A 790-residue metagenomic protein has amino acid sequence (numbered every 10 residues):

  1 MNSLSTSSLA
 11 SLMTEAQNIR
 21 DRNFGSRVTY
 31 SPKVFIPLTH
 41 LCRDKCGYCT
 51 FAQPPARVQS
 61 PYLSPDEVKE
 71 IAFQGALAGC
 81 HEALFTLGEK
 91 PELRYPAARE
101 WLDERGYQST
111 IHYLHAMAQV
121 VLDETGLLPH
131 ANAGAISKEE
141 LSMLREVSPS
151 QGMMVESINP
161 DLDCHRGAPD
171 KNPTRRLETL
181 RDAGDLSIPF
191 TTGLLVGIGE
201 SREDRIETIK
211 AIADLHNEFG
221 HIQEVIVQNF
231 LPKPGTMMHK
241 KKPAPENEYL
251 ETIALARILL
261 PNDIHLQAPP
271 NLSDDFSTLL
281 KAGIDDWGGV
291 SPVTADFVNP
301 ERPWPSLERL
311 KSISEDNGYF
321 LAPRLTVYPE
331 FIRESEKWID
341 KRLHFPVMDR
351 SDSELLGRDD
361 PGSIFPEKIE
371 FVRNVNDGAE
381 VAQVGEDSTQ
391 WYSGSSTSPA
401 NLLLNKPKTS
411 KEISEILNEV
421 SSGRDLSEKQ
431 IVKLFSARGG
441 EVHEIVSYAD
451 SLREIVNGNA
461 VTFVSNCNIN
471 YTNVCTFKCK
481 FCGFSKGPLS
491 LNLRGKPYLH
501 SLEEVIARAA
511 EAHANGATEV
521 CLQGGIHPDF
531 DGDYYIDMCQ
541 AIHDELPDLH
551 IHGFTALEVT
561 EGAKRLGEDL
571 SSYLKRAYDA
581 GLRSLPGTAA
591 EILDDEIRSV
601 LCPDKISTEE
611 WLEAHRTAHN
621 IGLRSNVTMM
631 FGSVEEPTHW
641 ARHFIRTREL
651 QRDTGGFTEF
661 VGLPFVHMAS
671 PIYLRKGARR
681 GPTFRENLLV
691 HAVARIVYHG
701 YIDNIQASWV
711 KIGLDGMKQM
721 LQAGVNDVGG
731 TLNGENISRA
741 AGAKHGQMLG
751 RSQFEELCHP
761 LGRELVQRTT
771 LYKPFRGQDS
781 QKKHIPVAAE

Functional and structural regions predicted by a protein language model:
M1-A10, T14, N18-N23, K69 (+7 more regions): Auxiliary Fe-S-binding modules of radical SAM enzymes
N2-G47, F51-Y62, D66-E67, I71 (+6 more regions): N-terminal [4Fe-4S]-dependent radical SAM core
N2-S3, P32-P37, P129-A133, V196-G199 (+7 more regions): Conserved short loop/turn motifs at secondary-structure junctions
A16, C46, F85, M153 (+14 more regions): Conserved, mostly hydrophobic/aromatic
V28, P32, Y48-A56, Y249-A268 (+5 more regions): Mobile, glycine- and charge-enriched loop segments and immediately flanking short secondary-structure elements within
V28-V34, A83-F85, P129-A131, Q151-M153 (+13 more regions): Hydrophobic faces of well-ordered beta-strands that scaffold small-molecule active sites in alpha/beta enzyme cores
H40-C42, T50, L87-E89, V155-S157 (+9 more regions): Short, small-residue-rich loop/turn micro-motifs
Q53-N217, K408, K486-E649: Conserved Radical SAM active-site core
